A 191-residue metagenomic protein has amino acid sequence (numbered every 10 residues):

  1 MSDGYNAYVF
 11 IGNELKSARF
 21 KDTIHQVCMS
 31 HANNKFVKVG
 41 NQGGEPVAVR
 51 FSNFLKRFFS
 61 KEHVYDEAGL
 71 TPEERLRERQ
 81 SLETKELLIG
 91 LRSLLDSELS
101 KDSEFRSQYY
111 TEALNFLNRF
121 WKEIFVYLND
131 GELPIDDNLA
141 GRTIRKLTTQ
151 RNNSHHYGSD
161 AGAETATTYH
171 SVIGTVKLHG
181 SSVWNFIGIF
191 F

Functional and structural regions predicted by a protein language model:
M1-F191: Catalytic center-proximal scaffold of phosphoryl-transfer enzymes
